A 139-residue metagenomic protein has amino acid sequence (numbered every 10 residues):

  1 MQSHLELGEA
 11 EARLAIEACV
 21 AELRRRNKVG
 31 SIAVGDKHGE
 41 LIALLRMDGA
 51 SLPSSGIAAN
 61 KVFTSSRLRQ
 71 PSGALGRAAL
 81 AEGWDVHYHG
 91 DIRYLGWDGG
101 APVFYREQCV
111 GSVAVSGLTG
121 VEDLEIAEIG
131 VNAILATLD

Functional and structural regions predicted by a protein language model:
M1-D139: Flexible, solvent-exposed loop/hinge segments and secondary-structure transition points
